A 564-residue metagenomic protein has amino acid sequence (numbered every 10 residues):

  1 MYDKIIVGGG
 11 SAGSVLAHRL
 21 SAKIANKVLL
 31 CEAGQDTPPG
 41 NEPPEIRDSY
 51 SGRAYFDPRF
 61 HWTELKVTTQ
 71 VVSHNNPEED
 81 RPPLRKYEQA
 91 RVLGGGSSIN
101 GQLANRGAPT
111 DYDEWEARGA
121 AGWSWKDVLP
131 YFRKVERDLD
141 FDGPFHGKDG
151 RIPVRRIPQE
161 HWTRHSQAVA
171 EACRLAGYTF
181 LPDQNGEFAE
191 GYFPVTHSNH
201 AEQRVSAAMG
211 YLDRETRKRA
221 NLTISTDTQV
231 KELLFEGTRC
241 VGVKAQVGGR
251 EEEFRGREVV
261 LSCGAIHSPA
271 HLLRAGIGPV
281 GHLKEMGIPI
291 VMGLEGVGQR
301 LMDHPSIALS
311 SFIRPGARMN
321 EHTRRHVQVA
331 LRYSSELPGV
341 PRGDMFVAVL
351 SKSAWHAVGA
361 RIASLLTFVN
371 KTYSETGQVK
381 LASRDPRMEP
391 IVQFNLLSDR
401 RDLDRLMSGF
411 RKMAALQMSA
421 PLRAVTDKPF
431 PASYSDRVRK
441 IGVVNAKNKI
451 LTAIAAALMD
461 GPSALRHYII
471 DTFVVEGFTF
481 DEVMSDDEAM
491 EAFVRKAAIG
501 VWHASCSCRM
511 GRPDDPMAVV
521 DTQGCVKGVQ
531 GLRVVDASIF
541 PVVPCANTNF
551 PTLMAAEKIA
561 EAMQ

Functional and structural regions predicted by a protein language model:
M1-Q564: N-terminal redox-cofactor-binding region of secreted/periplasmic oxidoreductases
